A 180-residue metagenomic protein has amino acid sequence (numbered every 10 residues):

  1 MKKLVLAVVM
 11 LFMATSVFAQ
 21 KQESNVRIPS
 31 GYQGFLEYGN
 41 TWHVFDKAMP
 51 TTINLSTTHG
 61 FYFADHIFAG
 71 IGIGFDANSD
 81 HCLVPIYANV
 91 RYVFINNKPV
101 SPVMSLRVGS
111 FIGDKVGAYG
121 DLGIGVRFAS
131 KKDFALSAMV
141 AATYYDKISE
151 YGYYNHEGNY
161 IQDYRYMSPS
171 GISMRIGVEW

Functional and structural regions predicted by a protein language model:
M1-R27: Cleavable N-terminal export/targeting peptides
V17-F35, K131-F134: Outer-membrane beta-barrel biogenesis signature
I28, Y32, A48, R165-S168: N-terminal amphipathic alpha-helix initiation
I28, Y38-V44, M49, S56-S137 (+1 more regions): Gram-negative (and chloroplast) outer-membrane scaffold detector with strong preference for beta-barrel transmembrane
Y87, M167-W180: Outer-membrane beta-barrel "beta-signal"
N97, G158-Y160: Intrinsic-disorder/low-complexity loop/linker signature
F111-K115, D146-Y154, I161-G171: Extracellular/periplasm-exposed beta-strand and loop segments of Gram-negative cell-envelope proteins, dominated by
A141: C-terminal binding/interaction regions
